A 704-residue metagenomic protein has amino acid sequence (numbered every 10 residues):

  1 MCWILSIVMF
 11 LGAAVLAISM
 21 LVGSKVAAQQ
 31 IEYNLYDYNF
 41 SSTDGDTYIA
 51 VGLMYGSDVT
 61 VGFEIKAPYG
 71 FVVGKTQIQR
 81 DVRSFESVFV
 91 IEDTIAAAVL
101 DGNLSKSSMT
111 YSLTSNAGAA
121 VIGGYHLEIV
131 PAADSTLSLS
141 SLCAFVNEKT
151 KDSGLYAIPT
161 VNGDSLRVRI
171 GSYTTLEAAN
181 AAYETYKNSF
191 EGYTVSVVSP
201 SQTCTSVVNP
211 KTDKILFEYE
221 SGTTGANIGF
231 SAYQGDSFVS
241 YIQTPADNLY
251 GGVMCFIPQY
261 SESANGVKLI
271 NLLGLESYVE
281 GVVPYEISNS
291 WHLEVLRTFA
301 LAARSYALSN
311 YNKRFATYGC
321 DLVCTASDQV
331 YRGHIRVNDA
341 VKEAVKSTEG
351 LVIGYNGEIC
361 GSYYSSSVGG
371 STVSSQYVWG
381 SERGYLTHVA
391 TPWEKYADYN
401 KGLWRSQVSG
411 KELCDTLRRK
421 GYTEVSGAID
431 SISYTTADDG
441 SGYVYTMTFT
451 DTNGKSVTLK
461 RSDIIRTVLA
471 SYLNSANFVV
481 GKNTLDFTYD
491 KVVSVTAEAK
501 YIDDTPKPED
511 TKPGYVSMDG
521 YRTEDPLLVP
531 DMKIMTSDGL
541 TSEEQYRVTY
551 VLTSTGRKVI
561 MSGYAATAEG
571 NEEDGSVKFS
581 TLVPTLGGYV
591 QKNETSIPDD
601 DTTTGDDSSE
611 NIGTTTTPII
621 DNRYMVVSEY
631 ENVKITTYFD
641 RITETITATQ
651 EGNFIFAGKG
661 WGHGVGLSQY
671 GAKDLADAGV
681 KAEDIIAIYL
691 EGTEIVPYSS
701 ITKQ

Functional and structural regions predicted by a protein language model:
C2-Q704: Conserved, single-site charged/polar hotspot
